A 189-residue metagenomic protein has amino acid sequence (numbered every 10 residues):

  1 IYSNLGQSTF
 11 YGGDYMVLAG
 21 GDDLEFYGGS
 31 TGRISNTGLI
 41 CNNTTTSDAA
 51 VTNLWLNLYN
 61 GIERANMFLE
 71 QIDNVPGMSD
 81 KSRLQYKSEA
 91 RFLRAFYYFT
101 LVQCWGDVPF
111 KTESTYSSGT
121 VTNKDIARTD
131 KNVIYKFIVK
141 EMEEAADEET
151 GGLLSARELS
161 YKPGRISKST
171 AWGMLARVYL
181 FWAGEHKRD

Functional and structural regions predicted by a protein language model:
I1-D23: Hydrophobic alpha-helical membrane-insertion signals
I1-S8, T31-W105, N123-K136, M142-P163: Conserved, well-structured interaction surfaces
E25-S30: Core domains of carbohydrate- and sulfate-ester-processing enzymes
R91, W172-V178: TPR/Sel1-like alpha-solenoid repeat signature
V102-Q103, P109, F181-K187: Short coil/turn linking the two alpha-helices of tandem helical-hairpin repeats
K111, Y161-G173: Aromatic-lined, polymer-binding surfaces characteristic of secreted/periplasmic polysaccharide-degrading enzymes
T112-Y116, M142: Short, small-residue-rich loop/turn micro-motifs
Y116-N123: Short glycine/proline- and charge-enriched loop/turn segments that cap or connect secondary-structure elements
